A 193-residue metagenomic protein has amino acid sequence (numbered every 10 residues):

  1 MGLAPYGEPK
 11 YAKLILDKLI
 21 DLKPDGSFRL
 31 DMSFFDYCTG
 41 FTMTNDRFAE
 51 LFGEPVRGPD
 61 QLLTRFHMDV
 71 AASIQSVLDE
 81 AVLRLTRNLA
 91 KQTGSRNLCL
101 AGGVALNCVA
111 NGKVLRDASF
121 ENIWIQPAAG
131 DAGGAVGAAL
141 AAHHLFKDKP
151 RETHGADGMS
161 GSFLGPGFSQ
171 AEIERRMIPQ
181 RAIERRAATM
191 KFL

Functional and structural regions predicted by a protein language model:
M1-L193: Short acidic/glycine-rich loops and adjacent helix/strand connectors that line catalytic pockets where negatively
